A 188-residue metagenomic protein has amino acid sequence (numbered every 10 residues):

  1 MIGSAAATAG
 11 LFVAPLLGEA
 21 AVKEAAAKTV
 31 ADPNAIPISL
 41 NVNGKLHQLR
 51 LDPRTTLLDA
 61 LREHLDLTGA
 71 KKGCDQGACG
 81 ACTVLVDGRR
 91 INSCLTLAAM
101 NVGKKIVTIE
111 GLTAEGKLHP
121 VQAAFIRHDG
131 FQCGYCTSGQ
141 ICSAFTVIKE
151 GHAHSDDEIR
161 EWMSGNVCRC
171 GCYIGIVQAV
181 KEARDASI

Functional and structural regions predicted by a protein language model:
M1-I188: Signature of N-terminal electron-transfer/Fe-S-associated modules in redox systems
